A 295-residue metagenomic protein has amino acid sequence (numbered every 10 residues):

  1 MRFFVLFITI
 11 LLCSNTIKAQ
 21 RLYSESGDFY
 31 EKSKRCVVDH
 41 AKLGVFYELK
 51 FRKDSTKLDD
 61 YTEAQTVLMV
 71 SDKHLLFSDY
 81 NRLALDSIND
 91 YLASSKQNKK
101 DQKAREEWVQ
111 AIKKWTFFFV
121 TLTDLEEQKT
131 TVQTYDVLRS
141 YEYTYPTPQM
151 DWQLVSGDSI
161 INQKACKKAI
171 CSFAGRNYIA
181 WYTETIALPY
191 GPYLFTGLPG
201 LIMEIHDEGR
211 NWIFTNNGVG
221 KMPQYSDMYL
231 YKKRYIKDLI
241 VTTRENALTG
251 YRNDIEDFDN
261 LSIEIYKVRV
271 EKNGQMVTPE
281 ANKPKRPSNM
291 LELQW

Functional and structural regions predicted by a protein language model:
R2, K34-V37, L58-D59, T66-M69 (+3 more regions): A general structural signal for short secondary-structure junctions and capping/turn motifs
F3-C13: Sec-dependent N-terminal signal peptides
N15-A19: Sec/Tat signal peptide C-region and signal peptidase I cleavage site
Q20-Q149, D158, A165, R210-W295: Extracellular or lumenal secretory-pathway regions
S140-W181, P189-G191: Extended beta-strand-rich segments in extracellular/periplasmic secretory proteins, especially within noncatalytic
K167-Y231: Gly/Pro-enriched, hydrophobic low-complexity segments that function as extracytoplasmic propeptides/linkers
